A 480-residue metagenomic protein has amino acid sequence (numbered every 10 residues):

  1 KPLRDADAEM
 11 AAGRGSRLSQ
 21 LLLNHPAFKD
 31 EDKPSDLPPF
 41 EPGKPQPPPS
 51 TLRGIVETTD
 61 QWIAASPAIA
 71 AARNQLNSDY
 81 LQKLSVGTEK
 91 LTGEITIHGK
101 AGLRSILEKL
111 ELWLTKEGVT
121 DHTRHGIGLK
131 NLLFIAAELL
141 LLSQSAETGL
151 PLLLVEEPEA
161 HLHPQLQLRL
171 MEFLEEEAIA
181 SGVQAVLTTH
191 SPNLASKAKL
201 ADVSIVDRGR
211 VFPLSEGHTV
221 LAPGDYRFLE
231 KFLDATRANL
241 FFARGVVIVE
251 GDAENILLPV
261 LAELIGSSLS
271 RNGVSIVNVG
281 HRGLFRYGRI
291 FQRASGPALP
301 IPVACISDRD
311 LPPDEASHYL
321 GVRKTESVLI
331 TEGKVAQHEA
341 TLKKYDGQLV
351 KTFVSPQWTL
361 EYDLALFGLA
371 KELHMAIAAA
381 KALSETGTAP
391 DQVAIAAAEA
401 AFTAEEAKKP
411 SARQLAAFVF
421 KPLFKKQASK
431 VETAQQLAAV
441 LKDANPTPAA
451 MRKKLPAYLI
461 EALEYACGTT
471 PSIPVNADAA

Functional and structural regions predicted by a protein language model:
K1-L3: N-terminal nucleotide-handling cores and adjacent loading/scaffold lobes of large enzymes and macromolecular assemblies
A6-L133, A137-L152: Extended helical coiled-coil dimerization/tether regions that scaffold and oligomerize large DNA-maintenance assemblies
G149-P151, A180-V186: Loop/turn-to-beta-strand initiation segments
E156-P158: Walker B catalytic acidic pair
H163-P164, L168, K197: Conserved D-loop-proximal element of ABC-family nucleotide-binding domains
R169-L170, L174: Conserved hydrophobic alpha-helix in the ABC-type ATPase nucleotide-binding domain
T188-H190: H-loop/switch region of ABC-family ATPase nucleotide-binding domains
A198-A480: Acidic, divalent-metal-binding catalytic cores of TOPRIM and closely related two-metal-ion phosphodiester/pyrophosphate
